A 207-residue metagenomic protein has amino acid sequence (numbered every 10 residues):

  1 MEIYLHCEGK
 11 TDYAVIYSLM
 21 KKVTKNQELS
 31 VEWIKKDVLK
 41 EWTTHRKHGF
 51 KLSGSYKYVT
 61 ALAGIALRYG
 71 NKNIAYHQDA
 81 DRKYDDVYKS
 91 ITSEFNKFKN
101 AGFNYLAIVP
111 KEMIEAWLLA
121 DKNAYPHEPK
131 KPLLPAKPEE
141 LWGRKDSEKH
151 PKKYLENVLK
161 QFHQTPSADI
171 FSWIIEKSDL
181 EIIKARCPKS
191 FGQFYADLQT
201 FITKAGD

Functional and structural regions predicted by a protein language model:
E2, Y13-D207: C-terminal accessory helical subdomains adjacent to catalytic cores in phosphodiester- and nucleotide-handling enzymes
L5-C7: Short hydrophobic beta-strand that contains or immediately precedes a catalytic carboxylate
G9-T11: Short polar catalytic/cofactor-binding loops
